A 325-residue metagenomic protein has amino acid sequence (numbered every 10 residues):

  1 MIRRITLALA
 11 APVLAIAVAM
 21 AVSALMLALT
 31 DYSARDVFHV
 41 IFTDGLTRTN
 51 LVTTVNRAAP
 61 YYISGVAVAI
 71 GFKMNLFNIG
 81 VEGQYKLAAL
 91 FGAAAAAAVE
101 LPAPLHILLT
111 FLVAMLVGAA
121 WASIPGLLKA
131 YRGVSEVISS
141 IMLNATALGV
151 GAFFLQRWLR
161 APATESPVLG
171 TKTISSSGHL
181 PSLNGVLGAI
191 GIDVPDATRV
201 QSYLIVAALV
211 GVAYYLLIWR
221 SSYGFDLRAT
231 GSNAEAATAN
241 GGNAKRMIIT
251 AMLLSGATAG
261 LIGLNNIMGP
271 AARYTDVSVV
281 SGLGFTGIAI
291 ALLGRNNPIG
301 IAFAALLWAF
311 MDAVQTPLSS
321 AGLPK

Functional and structural regions predicted by a protein language model:
I2-A10, F72-G80, P102-P104, L108-G178 (+3 more regions): Short loop segments and helix-boundary regions at transmembrane helix junctions of multi-pass inner-membrane proteins
I5-A11, T43-N56, G80, A103-L109 (+2 more regions): Interfacial loop-to-helix junctions that mark the boundaries of transmembrane helices in multi-pass membrane
L7-S33: N-terminal signal-anchor transmembrane alpha helix
I16, M20, A24, V66 (+11 more regions): Hydrophobic positions within alpha-helical transmembrane segments of bacterial inner-membrane proteins
L25-T30, D36, V40-V99, F111 (+3 more regions): Single transmembrane alpha-helix segments in multi-pass membrane proteins
D44, R48, S140, N144-R220 (+2 more regions): Transmembrane helix-bundle core of multi-pass membrane transporters and related energy-transducing complexes
A120, L187, D196-R273, P298-I299 (+1 more regions): Helix-loop-helix "hairpin" substructures at the membrane interface of multi-pass membrane proteins
L253-A259, N265, G269-K325: Transmembrane alpha-helical segments in multi-pass inner-membrane proteins
